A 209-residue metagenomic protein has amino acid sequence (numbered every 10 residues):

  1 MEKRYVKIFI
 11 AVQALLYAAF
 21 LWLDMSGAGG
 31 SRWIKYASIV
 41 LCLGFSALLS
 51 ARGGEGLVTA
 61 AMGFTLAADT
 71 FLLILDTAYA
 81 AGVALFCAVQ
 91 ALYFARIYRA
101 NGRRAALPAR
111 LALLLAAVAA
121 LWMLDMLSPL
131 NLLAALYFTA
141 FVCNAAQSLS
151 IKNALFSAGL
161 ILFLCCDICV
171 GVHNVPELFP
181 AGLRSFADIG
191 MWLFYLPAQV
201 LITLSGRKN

Functional and structural regions predicted by a protein language model:
M1-N209: Polytopic alpha-helical membrane-helix bundles and their juxtamembrane interface segments in multi-pass membrane
